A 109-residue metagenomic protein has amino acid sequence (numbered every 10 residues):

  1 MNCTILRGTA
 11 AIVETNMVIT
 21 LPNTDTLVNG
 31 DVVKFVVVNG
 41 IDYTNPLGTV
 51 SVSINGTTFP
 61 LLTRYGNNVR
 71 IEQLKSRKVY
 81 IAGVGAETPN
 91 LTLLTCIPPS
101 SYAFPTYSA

Functional and structural regions predicted by a protein language model:
M1-G56: Exposed extracellular interaction/assembly regions and N-terminal maturation sites
G40-A109: Acidic, glycine/polar-enriched metal-coordinating patches/loops that mediate binding to polyanionic ligands
